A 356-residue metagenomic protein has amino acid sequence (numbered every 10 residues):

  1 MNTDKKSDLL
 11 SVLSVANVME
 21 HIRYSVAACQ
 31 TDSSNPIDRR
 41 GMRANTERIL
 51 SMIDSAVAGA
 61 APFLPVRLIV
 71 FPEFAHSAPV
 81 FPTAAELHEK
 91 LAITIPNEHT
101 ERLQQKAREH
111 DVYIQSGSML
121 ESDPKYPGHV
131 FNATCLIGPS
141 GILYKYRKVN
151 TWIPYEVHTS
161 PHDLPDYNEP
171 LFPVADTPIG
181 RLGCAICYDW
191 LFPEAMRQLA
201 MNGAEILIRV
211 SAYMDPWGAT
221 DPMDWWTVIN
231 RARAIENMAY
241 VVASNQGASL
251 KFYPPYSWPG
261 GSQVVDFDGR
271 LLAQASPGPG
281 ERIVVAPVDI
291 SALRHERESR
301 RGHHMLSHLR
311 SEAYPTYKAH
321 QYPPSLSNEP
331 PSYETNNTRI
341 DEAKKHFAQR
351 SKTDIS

Functional and structural regions predicted by a protein language model:
N2, D8-L9, E236, N245-S356: C-terminal beta-strand edge segments of enzyme domains
K6-L68, I208: N-terminal active-site segment of His-dependent metallophosphoesterases
L9-L13, H99, P170, W226-I229: Alpha-helical scaffolding within the catalytic cores of extracellular/periplasmic polymer-degrading hydrolases
V26, G128, N132-Y144, G261-A273: Short, glycine-anchored, charge-dense loop/turn motifs used at functional sites
Q30-D32, P72, R147, V210-S211 (+2 more regions): Residue-level recognition of beta-strand->loop/alpha-helix junctions
R43-L50, D54-P139, L143-K145, P154 (+2 more regions): Cys-nucleophile CN-hydrolase/nitrilase-fold catalytic domain and related Cys-dependent amidase chemistry that acts on
E98-I114, R181, C187-V284: CN hydrolase (nitrilase-like) catalytic-core segments centered on the catalytic cysteine and neighboring Lys/Glu
S122-I206, V210-A232, E298: Active-site catalytic loop in hydrolytic enzyme cores
